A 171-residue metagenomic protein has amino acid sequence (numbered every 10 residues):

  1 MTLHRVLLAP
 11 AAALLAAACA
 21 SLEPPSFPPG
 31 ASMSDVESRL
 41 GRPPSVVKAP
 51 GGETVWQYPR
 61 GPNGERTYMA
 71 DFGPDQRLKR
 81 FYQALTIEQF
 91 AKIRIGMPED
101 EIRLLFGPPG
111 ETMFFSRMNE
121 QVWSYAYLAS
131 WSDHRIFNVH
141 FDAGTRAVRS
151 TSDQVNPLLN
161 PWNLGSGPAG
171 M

Functional and structural regions predicted by a protein language model:
M1-L8: Bacterial N-terminal signal peptides that target proteins for export
A9-P10, T151: Intrinsically disordered, low-complexity segments enriched in polar/charged small residues
A16-A18: C-terminal motif of bacterial Sec signal peptides marking the signal peptidase cleavage site
A20-M171: Residues within mature, well-folded domains
